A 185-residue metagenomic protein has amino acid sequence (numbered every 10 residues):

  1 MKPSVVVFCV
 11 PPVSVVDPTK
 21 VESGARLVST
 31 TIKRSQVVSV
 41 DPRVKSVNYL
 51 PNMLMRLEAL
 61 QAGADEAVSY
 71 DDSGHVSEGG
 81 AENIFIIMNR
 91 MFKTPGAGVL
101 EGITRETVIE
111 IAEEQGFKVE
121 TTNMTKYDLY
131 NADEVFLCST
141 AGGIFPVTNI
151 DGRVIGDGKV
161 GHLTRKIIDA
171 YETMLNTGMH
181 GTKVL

Functional and structural regions predicted by a protein language model:
M1-L185: Helix-start/capping segments and mature chain N-termini
